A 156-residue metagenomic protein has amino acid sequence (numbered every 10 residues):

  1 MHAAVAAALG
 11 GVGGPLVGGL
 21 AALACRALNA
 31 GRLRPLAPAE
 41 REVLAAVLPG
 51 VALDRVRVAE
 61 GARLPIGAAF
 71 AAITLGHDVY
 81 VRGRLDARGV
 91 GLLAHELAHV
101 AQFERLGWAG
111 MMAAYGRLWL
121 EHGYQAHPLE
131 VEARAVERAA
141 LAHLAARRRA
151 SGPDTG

Functional and structural regions predicted by a protein language model:
M1-L20: N-terminal low-structure segments adjacent to metalloprotease catalytic domains across cellular compartments
L16-G31: A short, surface-exposed helix-loop junction/capping segment
A27-A71, R134, A139: Auxiliary, metal-adjacent structural segments of Zn-dependent hydrolase domains
P35, A71-A94, Y124-Q125: Short pre-active-site segment immediately N-terminal to the catalytic Zn-binding motif
L48, A135-G156: Short helix/loop segments within enzyme catalytic domains that coordinate or immediately flank catalytic cofactors
G61-P65, V79, D86-A87, A98: Short, solvent-exposed loop/turn segments at secondary-structure junctions
G67-A68, A87, G91, F103-A135 (+1 more regions): Post-HEXXH active-site segment of zinc metalloproteases
